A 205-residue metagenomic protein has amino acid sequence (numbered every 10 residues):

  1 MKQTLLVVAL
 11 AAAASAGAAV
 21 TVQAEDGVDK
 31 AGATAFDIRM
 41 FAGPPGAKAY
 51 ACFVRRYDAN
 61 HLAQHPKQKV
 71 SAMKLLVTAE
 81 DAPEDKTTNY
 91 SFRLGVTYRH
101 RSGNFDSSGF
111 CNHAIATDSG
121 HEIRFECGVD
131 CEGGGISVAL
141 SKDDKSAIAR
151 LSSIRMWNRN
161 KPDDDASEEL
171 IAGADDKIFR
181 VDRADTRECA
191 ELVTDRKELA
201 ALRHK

Functional and structural regions predicted by a protein language model:
M1-T4: Positively charged n-region of N-terminal signal peptides that target proteins for export
V7-A16: Bacterial N-terminal signal peptides
A18-V70, C131-G133, K142-K205: Amphipathic/hydrophobic helical signal segments and adjacent flexible N-terminal regions that mediate secretion
A47-K48, V77, D106, E122 (+2 more regions): Disulfide-bonded cysteine motifs in exported proteins
A47-V54, D85-F92, H121-F125: Short, hydrophobic/aromatic-rich segments at coil-to-beta transitions
R55, M73-L75, L94, V138 (+1 more regions): Generic structural hydrophobic/aromatic packing signal, biased to beta-strands
Q64-H113, E188: N-terminal glycine/threonine-rich, aromatic-flanked beta-hairpin/loop signature
Y98-I154: Surface-exposed, polar helix/loop patches in the mature regions of secreted/periplasmic/lumenal proteins that form
